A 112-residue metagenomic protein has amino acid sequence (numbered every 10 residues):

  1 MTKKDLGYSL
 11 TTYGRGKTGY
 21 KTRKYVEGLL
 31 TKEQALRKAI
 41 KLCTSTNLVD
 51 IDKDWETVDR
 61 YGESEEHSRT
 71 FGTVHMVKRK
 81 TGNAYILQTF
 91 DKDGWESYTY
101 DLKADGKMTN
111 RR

Functional and structural regions predicted by a protein language model:
M1, T44-R112: Short, mixed-charge low-complexity intrinsically disordered segments
T2-K24, I86-L87: Short aromatic-glycine-(Arg/Gly/Cys) micro-motifs in beta-strand/loop hairpins
K3-K4, R15, K32, K41 (+2 more regions): Polybasic, lysine/arginine-rich low-complexity segments
D5-G7, Y25-K32, M108-R111: A generic structural signal for ordered secondary structure
Y8-T11, K38, L42, W95-Y98: A general secondary-structure boundary signal
T18-K32, T99-D101: A short, exposed loop/beta-hairpin motif centered on an aromatic-Gly-Thr core
L30-D50: A short, charged, amphipathic alpha-helix used as a generic interaction element across diverse proteins
